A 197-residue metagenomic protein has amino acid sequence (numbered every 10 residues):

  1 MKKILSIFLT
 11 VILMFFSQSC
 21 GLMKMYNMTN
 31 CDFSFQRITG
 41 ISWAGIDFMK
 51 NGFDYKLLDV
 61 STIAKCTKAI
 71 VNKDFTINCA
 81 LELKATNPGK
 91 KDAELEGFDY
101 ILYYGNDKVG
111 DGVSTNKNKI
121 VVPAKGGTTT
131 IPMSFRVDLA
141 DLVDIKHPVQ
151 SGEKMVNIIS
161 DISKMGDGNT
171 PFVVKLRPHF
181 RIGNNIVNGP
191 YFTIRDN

Functional and structural regions predicted by a protein language model:
M1-G21: Sec-dependent bacterial lipoprotein signal peptides
M14-R37: Bacterial Sec signal peptide processing site at the extreme N-terminus
I41-D74: Post-signal-peptide N-terminal segment of Sec-exported extracytoplasmic proteins
F75-L81, V173: Short, solvent-exposed loop/turn segments enriched in Ser/Thr/Gly
A85-D92: Asparagine-centered strand-capping/turn motif at beta-strand->loop junctions
E94-F98: Short coil-to-beta strand junction motifs in C2/discoidin
Y104-G152: Intrinsically disordered, low-complexity Pro/Gly/Ser/Thr-rich segments with frequent PxxP/GP/PP motifs and embedded
D138-N197: Terminal connector regions
